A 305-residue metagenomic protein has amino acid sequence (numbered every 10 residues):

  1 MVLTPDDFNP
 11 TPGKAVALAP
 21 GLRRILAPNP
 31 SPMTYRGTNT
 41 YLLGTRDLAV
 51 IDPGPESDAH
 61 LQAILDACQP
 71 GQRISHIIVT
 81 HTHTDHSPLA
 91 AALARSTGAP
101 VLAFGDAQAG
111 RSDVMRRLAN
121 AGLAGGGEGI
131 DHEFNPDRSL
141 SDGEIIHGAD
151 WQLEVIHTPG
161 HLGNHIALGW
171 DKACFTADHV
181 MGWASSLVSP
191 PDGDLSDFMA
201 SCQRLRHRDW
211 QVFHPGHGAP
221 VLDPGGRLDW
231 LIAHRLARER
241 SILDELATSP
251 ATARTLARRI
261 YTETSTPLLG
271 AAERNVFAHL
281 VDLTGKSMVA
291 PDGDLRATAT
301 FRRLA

Functional and structural regions predicted by a protein language model:
T4, D244-A305: C-terminal regulatory/interaction regions
F8, P12-G71, A167-G182: Conserved beta-strand hairpin/beta-sheet module of binuclear metal-dependent hydrolase folds, prominently
G21, I64, H217, I242 (+1 more regions): Residue-level signal for inorganic ion chemistry
R36, P55-A149: Active-site HxH/HxHxD metal-binding segment of metal-dependent hydrolases
L48-A49, I74-I78, S241: Short active-site oxyanion
L48-V50, P55-S57, L118-A121, G126-D137 (+2 more regions): Metallo-beta-lactamase
T80-H86, H161, H217, H279: Histidine-centered divalent metal-coordination motifs
S87, F198, C202, V276: Aromatic/hydrophobic pocket-lining residues that form the small-molecule binding cavity in soluble enzyme cores
